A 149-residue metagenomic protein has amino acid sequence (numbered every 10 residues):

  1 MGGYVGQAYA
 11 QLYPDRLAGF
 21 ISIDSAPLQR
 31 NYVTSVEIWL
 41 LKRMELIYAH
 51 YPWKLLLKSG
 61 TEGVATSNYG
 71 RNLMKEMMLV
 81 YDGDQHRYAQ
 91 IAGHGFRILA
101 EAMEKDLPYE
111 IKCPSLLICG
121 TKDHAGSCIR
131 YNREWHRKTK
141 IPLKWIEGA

Functional and structural regions predicted by a protein language model:
M1, A26-P27, T121: Short, flexible active-site-adjacent loop segments at beta-strand->alpha-helix junctions, enriched in small/polar
G2, G6: Gly/Ala-rich beta-loop-alpha elbow adjacent to hydrolase catalytic centers
A8-L12, A18-Y51: Flexible "cap/lid" loop of the alpha/beta hydrolase fold
A10, E104-P108, Y131-E134: Short, flexible, glycine/charge-rich loop motifs used to bind or transfer phosphoryl groups or to couple energy/partner
R16, I111, K138-T139: Short, structured coil segments at secondary-structure junctions
D24, Y81, E147: Residues at the C-termini of beta-strands that transition into short coil/loop
N31-Y32, P52-E110: Conserved alpha/beta-hydrolase catalytic His-Asp/Glu region
S115-A149: Conserved loop-alpha-helix segment in the C-terminal half of the alpha/beta-hydrolase fold that carries the catalytic
